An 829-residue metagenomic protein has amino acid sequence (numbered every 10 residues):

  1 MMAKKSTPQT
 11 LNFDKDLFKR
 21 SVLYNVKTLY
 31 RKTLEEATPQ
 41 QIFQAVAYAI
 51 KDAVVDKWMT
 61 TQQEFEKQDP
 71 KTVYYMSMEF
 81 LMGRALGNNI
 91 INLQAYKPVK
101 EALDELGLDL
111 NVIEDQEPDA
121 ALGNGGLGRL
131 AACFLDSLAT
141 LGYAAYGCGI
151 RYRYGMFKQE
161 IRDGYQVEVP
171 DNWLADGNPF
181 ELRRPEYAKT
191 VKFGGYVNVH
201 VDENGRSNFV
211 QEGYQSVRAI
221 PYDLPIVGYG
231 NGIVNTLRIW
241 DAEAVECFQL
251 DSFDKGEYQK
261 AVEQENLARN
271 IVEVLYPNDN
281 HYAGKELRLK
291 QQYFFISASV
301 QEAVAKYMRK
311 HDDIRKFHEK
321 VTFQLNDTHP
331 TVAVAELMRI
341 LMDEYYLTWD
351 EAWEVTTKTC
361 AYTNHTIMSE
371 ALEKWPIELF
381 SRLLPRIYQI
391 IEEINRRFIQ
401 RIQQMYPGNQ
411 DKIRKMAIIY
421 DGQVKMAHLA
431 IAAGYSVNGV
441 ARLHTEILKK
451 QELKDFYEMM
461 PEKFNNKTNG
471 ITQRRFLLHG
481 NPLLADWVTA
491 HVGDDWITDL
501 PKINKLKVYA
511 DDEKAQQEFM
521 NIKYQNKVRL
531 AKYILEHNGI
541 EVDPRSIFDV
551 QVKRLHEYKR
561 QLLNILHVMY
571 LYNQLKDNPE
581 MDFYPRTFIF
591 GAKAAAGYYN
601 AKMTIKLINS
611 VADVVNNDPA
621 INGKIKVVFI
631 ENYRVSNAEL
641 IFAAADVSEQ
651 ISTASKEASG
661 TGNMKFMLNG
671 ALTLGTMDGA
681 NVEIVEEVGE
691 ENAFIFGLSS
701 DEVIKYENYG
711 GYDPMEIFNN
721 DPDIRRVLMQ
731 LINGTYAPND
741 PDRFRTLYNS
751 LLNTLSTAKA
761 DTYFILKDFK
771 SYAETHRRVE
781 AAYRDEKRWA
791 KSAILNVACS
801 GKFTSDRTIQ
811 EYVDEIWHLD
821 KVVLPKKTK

Functional and structural regions predicted by a protein language model:
M2-K829: A conserved ligand/cofactor-binding region detector
